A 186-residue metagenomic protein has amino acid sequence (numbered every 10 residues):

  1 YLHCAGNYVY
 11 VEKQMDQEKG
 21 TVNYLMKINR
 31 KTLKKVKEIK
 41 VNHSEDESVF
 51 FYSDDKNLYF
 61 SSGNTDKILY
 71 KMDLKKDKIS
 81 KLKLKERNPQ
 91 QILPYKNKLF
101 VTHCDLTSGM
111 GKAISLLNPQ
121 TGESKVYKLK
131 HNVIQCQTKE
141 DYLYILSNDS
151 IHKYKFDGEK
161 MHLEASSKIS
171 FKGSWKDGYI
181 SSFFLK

Functional and structural regions predicted by a protein language model:
Y1-A5, V41-D55, E86-K96, L129-E140 (+1 more regions): Repeated scaffold domains used in trafficking and secretory/extracellular systems, primarily beta-propellers
Y1-D54, L58-S61, D66: Solenoidal tandem-repeat scaffolds enriched in leucines and small polar residues
A5, T21, D54-D55, G63-T65 (+5 more regions): Short loop/turn segments that connect beta-strands within the blades of beta-propeller domains, predominantly WD40
V11, F60, V101-H103, I145: Residue position within the beta-strands of beta-propeller blades
E18-M26, T65-Y70, S108-S115, S150-K155: Structural motif
N29-L33, M72-D77, N118-G122, F156-E159: Short loop/turn segments that connect beta-strands within beta-propeller blades
K34-V41, D77-L84, G122-K128, H162-G173: A short beta-strand motif characteristic of beta-propeller blades
L146-K186: Blade-level signature of beta-propeller repeat domains, shared across WD40, Kelch, NHL, RCC1 and BNR/Asp-box propellers
